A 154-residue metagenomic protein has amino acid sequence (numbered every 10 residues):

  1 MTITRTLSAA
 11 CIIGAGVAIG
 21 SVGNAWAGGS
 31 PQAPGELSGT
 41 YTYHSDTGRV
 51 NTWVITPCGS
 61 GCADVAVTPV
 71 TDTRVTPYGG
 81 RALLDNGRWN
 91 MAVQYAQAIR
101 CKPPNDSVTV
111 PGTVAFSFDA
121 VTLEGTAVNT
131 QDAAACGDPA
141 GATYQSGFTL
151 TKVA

Functional and structural regions predicted by a protein language model:
M1-T6, V17-S38: C-terminal region of N-terminal signal peptides and the immediate post-cleavage residues of exported proteins
C11: Glycan-recognition surfaces in beta-rich domains, encompassing non-catalytic CBMs and lectin-like receptor-binding
G28-A33, Y43-T109, D138-A154: Central antiparallel beta-sheet cores of small beta-barrel/beta-sandwich binding domains
E36-T40, A120-T122: Extracellular Ig-like/FN3 beta-sandwich strand-entry sites
T109-A133: Internal, hydrophobic beta-strand segments that form the core of beta-sheet-rich folds
